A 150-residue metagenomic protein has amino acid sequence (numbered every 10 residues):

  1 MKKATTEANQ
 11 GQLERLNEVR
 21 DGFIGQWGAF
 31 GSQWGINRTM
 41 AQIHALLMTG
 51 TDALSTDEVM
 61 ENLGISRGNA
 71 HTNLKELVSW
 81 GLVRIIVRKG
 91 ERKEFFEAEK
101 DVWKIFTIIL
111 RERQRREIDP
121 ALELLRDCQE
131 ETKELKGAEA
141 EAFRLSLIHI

Functional and structural regions predicted by a protein language model:
M1-Q33: N-terminal leader segment of winged-helix/HTH proteins
W34-T39, S55, R88-I109: Short, cationic-aromatic polyanion-contact patches
E58-E61: A short acidic, leucine-rich amphipathic alpha-helix
G68: Key DNA-contact positions within bacterial/archaeal DNA-binding proteins
L74-K75: Short, hydrophobic-biased segments on the C-terminal half of alpha helices that form "recognition helices"
G81: Glycine-centered, phosphate/nucleic-acid-interacting loop/turn motifs that mediate DNA/RNA or nucleotide
V102-S146: Amphipathic alpha-helical dimerization/coiled-coil segments that flank or bridge DNA-binding/regulatory modules
I148-I150: Conserved small/polar residues in nucleotide/adenosyl-binding loops
